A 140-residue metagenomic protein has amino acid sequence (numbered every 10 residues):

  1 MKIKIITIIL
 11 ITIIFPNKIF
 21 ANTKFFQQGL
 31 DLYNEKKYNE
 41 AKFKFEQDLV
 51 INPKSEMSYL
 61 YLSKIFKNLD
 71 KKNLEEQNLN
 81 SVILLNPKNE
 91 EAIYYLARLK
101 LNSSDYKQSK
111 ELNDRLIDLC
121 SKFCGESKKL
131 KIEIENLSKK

Functional and structural regions predicted by a protein language model:
N34-E35, N68-L69, N102, E133-K140: Register position in tetratricopeptide repeats
D48, S81-V82, R115-L116: Canonical positions in the second alpha-helix
Y61, Y95, K129-E133: Canonical tetratricopeptide repeat
K110-K140: Terminal, low-structured helical/coil segments at or just beyond the last alpha-helical repeat
